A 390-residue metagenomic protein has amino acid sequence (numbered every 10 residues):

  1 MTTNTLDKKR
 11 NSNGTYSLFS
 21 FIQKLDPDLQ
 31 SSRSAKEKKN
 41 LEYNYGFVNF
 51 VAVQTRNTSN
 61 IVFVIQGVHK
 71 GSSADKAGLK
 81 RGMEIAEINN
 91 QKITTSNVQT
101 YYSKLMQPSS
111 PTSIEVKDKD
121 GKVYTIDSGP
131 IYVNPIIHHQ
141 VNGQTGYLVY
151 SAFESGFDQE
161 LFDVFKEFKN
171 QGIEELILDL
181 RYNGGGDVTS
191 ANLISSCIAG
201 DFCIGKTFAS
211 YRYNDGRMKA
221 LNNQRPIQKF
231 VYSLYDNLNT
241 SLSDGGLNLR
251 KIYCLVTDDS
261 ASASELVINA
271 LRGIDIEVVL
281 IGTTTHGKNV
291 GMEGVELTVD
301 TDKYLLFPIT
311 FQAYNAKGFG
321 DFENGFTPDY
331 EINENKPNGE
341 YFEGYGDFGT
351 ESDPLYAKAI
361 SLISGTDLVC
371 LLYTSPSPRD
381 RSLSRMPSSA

Functional and structural regions predicted by a protein language model:
M1-V62, S110-V133: Extended, small/polar residue-biased N-terminal targeting/export presequences and adjacent propeptide/linker tracts
L41-E87, Q91-T94, E154-E160: PDZ/PDZ-like domain segments forming the peptide/carboxylate-binding groove, activating on the N-terminal beta-strands
G71, K92-I93, P130-V133, A152-G156 (+4 more regions): Solvent-exposed loop/turn segments at secondary-structure junctions within structured extracellular/periplasmic domains
A74, G82, I114, L148 (+2 more regions): Terminal peptide-recognition signature
E87-I173: C-terminal, low-ordered peptide segments at domain boundaries
V188-K251, E293-G294: Gly/Ser/Thr-rich loop/hinge elements
V278-A357, S361-L362: Flexible, solvent-exposed loop/hinge segments that line or gate ligand/substrate-binding clefts
Y373-D380: Conserved small/polar residues in nucleotide/adenosyl-binding loops
